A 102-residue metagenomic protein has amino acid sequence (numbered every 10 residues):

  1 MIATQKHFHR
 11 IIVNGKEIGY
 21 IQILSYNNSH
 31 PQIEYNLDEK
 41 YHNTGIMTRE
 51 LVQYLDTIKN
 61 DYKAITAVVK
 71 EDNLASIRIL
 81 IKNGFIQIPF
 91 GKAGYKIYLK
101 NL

Functional and structural regions predicted by a protein language model:
M1: Conserved GNAT-fold acetyl-CoA-binding loop/helix
T4-L102: Acyl-donor (CoA/ACP) binding surface of acyl/acetyltransferases
